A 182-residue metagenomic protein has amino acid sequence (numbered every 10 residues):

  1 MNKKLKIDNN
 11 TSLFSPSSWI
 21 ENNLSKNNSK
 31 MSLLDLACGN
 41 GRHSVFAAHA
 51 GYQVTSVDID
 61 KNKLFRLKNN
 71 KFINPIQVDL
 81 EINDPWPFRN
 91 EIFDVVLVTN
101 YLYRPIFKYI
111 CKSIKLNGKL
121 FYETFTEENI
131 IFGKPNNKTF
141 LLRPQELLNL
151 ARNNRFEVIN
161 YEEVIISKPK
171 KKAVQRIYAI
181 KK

Functional and structural regions predicted by a protein language model:
M1-N28: S-adenosyl-L-methionine
K30-G39: Conserved class I S-adenosyl-L-methionine
G41-I82: Class I SAM-dependent methyltransferase SAM/SAH-binding core
P85-V95: A short acidic, Gly/Pro-enriched loop at the edge of an enzyme's catalytic core that lines a small-molecule cofactor
I114-L116: Helix-to-beta-strand junctions that scaffold the AdoMet/dcAdoMet cofactor pocket in Class I SAM-dependent enzymes
G118-N129: Conserved beta-strand signature within the Rossmann-like core of class I S-adenosyl-L-methionine
T139-R155: Short alpha-helix
I166-K182: Core SAM-dependent methyltransferase catalytic element
